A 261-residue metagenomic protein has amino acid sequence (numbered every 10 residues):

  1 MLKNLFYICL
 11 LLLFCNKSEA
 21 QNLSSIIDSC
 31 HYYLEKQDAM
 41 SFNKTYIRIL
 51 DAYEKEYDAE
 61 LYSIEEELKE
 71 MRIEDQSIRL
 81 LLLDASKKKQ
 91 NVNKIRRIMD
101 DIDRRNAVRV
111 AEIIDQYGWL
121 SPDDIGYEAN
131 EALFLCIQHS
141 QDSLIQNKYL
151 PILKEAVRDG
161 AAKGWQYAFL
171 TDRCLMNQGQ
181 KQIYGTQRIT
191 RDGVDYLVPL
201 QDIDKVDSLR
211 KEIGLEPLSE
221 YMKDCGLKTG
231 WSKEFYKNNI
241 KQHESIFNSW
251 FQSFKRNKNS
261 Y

Functional and structural regions predicted by a protein language model:
M1-I26, Y261: Bacterial Sec-dependent N-terminal signal peptides
Q21-A129, I137-L144: Preference for long, solvent-exposed alpha-helical segments and helix-linker "stalks"
I26, N106-R109, Y149, D202-L209: Stable alpha-helical elements in mature extracytoplasmic
D38, F42, E56, R105 (+2 more regions): Surface-exposed, interaction-prone regions with an acidic/low-complexity signature
Q90, D101, R105, Q116-W119 (+4 more regions): Surface-exposed, polar/charged faces of alpha-helical domains in mature secreted/periplasmic/lumenal proteins
E112-D123, A129-Q187: Extended amphipathic alpha-helical interaction segments
K181-R210, Y221-D224: Betabetaalpha-Me/HNH-type nuclease active-site subdomain
K205-Y261: A cross-kingdom marker for long, charged
